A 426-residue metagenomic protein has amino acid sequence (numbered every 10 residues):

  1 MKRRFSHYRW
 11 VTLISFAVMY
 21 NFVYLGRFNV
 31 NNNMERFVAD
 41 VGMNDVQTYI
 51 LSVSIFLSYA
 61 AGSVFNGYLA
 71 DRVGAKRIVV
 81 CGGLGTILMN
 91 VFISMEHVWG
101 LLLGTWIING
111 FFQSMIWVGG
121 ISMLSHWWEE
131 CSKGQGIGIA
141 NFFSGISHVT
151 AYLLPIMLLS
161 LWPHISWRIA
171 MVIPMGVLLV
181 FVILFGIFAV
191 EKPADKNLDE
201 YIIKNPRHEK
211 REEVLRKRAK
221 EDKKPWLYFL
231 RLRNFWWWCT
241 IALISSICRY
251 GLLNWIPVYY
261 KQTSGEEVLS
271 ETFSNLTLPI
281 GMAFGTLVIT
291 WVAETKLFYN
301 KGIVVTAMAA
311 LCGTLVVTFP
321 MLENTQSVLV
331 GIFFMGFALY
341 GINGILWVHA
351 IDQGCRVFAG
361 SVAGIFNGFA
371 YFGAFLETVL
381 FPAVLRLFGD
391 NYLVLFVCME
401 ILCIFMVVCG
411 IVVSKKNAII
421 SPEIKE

Functional and structural regions predicted by a protein language model:
V30-N32, L232-T286, N343, E377-T378: Extracytoplasmic gate region of multi-pass secondary transporters
A61-W99: Conserved MFS/SLC helix-loop-helix module at the cytosolic interface between two early adjacent transmembrane helices
G62-G74, T286-Y299, L385-R386: Helix-to-loop junctions at the C-terminal end of transmembrane segments in multipass secondary transporters
R72-G82, E294-A309: Cytoplasmic membrane-interface "Motif A"-like loop-to-helix N-cap segments of 12-TM Major Facilitator Superfamily
T105-S144: Cytoplasmic helix-loop-helix junction between adjacent transmembrane helices in 12-TM secondary transporters
A140-P193: Helix-loop-helix hairpin linking two adjacent transmembrane segments in secondary transporters
Y299-L346: C-terminal transmembrane helical hairpin of 12-TM major facilitator-type secondary transporters
I351-F388: A late C-terminal transmembrane helix in Major Facilitator Superfamily
